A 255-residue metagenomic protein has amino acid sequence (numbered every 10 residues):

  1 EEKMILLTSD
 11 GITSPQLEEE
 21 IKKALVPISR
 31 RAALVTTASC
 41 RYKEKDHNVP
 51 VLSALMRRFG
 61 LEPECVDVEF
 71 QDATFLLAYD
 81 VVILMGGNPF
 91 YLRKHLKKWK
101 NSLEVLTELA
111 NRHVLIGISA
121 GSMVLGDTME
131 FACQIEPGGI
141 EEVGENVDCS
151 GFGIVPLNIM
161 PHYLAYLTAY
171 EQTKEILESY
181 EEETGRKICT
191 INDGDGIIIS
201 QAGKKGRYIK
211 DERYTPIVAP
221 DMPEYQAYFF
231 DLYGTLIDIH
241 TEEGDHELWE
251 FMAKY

Functional and structural regions predicted by a protein language model:
K3-I28, L34, S39-H47, F131 (+1 more regions): C-terminal and late-domain segments of enzyme folds
L6-L7, A33, V81-M85, I116-G117 (+2 more regions): Structural motif
Y42-Y91: A glycine-rich, hydrophobic loop/mini-helix early in the fold
L76-L77, L109, M222: A short, aliphatic-rich alpha-helical micro-motif
I83-G86, L109-D127: Catalytic nucleophile loop
P89-W99: Glycine/threonine-rich flexible loop motifs
K98-H113, M252: Catalytic-core regions built around general acid/base machinery
Y214-Y255: Active-site neighborhood of HAD-like aspartate-dependent phosphohydrolases
